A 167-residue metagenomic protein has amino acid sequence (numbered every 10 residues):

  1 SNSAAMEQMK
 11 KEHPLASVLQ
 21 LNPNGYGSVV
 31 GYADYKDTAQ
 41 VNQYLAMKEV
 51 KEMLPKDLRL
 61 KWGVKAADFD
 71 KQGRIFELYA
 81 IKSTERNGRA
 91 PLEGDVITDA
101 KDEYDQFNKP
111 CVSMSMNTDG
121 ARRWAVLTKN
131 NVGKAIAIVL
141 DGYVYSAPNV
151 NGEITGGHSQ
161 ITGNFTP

Functional and structural regions predicted by a protein language model:
S1-V150, I154-T155, S159: Non-transmembrane, solvent-exposed regions of membrane trafficking/translocation machinery
N164-P167: Short, intrinsically disordered, charge-balanced linker/junction segments flanking boundaries in proteins
